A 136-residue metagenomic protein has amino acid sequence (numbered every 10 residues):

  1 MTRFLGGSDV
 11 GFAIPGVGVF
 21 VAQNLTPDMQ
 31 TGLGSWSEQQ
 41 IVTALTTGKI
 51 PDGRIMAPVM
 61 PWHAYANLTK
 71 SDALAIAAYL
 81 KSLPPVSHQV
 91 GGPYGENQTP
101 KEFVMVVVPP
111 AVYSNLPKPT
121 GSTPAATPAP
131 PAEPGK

Functional and structural regions predicted by a protein language model:
M1-F20, Q39, P51-K136: Flexible coil segments in periplasmic/lumen-exposed cytochrome c-class electron-transfer proteins
G18, G32-G34, G48: Glycine-centered flexibility sites
N24: His/Cys-centered metal/cofactor-coordination and adjacent catalytic loops
M29-E38, V59: Mid-length scaffold segments of soluble, non-membrane domains
T43-P51: Glycine-rich, acidic and aromatic/proline-enriched surface loops and short helix-turn segments that act as binding
